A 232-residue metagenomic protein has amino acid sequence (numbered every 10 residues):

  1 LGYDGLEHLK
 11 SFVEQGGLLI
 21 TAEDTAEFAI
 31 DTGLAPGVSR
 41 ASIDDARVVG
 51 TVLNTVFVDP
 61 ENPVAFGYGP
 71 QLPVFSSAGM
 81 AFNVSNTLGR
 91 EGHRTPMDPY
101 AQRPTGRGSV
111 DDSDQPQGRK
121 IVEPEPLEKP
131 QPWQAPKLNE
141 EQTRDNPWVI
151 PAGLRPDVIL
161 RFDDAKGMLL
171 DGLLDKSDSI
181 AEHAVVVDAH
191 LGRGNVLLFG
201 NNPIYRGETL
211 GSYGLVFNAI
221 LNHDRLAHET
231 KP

Functional and structural regions predicted by a protein language model:
L1-A29, R193, A219: Short alpha-beta junction capping motif
L1-K10, G17-L18, R47-P63, G67-P70 (+1 more regions): Phosphate/diphosphate-binding loops
E14, E61-P63, G69, P73 (+2 more regions): Extracellular ligand-binding/catalytic regions of CAZymes and related secreted enzymes and adhesion modules
A22, S39-R40: Generic beta-sheet signal
T25-F28, A35, I43-R47, P60-N62 (+3 more regions): Solvent-exposed loop/turn segments at secondary-structure junctions within structured extracellular/periplasmic domains
G33-S39, Y213-L215: Short secondary-structure boundary/capping segments
V74-G89: Short linear, low-complexity motifs centered on an aromatic residue
G89-Y100: General marker for long, soluble alpha-helical cores
